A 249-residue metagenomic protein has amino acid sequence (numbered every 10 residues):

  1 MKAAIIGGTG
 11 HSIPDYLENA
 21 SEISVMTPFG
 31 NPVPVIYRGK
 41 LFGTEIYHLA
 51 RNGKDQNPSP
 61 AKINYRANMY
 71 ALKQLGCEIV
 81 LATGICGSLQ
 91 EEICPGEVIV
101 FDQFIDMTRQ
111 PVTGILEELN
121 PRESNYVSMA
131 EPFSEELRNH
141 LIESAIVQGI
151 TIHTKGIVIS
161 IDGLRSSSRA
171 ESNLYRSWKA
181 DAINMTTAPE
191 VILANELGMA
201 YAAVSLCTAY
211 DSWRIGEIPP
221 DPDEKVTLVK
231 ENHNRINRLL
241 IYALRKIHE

Functional and structural regions predicted by a protein language model:
M1-M129: Metabolite-binding pocket within alpha/beta catalytic cores that recognizes anionic/polar moieties
M69, S172, A188-V191: Generic hydrophobic/aromatic pocket-lining and core-packing "Φ" positions
K73-G76, R176, N195: Non-catalytic positions within long, well-ordered alpha-helices that form the structural scaffold/packing of enzyme
E78-I79, D181, A200: Short acidic/polar active-site loop segments enriched in Thr and Asp
E131-R176: Active-site rim beta-loop-alpha module in soluble metabolic enzymes
M185-D223: Zn-dependent metallopeptidase/amidohydrolase metal-coordination segment
S212-E249: His/Asp/Glu-rich mid-to-C-terminal helical/loop segments that flank catalytic regions of hydrolases
